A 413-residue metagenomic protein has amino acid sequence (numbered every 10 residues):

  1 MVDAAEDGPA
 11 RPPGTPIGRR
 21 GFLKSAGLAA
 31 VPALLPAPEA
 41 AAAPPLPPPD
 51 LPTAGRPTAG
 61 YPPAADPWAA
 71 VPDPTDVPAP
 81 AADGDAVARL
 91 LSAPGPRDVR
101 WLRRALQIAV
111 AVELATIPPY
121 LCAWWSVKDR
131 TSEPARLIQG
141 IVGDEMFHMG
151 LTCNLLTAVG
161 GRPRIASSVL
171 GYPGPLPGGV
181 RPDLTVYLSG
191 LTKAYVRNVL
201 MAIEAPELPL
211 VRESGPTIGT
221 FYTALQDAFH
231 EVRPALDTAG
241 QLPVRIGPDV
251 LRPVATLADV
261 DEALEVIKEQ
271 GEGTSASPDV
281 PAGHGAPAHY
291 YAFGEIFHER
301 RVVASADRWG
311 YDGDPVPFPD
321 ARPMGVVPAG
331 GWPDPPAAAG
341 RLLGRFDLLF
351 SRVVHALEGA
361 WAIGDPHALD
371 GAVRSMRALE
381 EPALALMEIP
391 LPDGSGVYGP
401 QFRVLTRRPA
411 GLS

Functional and structural regions predicted by a protein language model:
M1-G18, A43-P45: N-terminal secretory signal peptides
T15-P16, P36-A79: C-terminal segment of N-terminal export signals and the immediately downstream linker at the start of the mature
R19-A33: N-terminal export leaders
L102-A109, T131-H148, D249-L251, A338-G340 (+2 more regions): Alpha-helical scaffold segments that form or flank carboxylate-/histidine-based iron centers
P118-G140, A356-D365: Helix-loop segments that flank and shape redox-cofactor active sites
C153-S214: Extended amphipathic alpha-helical segments with heptad-repeat/coiled-coil character used for oligomerization, fusion
L225-G340: Helix-loop elements that line ligand-binding/catalytic pockets
R322-V327, W332-L391, S395, G399-R403: A cross-kingdom feature that marks long, compositionally biased intrinsically disordered regions
